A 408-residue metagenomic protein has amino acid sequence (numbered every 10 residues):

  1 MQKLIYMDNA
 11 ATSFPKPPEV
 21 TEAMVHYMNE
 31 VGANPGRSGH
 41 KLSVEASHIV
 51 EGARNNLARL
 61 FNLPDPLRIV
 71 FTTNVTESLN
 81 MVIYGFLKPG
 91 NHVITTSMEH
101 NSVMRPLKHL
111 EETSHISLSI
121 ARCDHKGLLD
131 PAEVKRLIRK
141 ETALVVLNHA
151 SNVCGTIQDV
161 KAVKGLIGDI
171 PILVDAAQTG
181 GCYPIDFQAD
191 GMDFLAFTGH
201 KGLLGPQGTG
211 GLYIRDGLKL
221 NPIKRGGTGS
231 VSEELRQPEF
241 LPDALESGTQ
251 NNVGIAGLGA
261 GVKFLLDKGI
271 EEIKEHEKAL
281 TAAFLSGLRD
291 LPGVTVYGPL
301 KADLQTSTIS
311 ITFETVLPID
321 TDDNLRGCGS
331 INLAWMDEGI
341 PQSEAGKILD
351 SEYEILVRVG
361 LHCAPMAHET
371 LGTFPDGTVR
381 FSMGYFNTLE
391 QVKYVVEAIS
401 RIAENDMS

Functional and structural regions predicted by a protein language model:
M1-S408: Pyridoxal 5′-phosphate
